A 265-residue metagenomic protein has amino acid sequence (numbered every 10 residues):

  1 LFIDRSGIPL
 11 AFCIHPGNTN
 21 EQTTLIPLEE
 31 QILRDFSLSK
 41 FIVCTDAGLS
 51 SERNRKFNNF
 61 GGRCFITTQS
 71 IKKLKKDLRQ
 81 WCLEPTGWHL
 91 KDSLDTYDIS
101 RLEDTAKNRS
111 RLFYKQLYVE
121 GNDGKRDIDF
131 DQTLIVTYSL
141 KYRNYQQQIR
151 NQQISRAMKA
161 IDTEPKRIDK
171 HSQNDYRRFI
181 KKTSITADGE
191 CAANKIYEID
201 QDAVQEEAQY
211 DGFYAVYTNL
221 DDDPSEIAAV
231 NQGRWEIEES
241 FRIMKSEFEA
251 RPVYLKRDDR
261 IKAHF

Functional and structural regions predicted by a protein language model:
L1-F265: Anion-binding and metal-coordination hotspots
